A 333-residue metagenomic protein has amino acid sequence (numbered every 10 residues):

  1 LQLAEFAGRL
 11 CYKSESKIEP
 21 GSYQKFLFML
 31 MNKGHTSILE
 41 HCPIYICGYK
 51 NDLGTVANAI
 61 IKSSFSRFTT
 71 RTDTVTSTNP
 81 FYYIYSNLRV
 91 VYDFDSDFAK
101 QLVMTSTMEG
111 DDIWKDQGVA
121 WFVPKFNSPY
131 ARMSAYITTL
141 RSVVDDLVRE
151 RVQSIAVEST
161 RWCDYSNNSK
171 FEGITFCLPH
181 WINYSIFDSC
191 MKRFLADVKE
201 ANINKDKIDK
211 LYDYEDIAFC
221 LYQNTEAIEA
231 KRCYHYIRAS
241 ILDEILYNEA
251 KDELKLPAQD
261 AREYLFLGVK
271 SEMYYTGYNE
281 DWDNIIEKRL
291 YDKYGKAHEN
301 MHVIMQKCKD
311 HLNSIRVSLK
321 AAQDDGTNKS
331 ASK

Functional and structural regions predicted by a protein language model:
L1-K333: Family-specific signature for flavin-dependent thymidylate synthase
